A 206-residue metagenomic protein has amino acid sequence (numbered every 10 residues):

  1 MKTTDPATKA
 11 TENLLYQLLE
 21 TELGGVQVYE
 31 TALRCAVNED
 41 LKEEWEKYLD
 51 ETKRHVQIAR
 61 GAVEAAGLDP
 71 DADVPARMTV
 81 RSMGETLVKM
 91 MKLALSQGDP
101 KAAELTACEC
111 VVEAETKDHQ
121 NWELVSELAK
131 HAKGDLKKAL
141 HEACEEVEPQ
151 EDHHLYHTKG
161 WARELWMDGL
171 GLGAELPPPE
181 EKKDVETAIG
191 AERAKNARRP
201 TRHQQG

Functional and structural regions predicted by a protein language model:
K2-E12, V37-E39, A66-D71, P100-C108: Short, charged, low-complexity loops and linkers
D5-K9, A72-G98, A102, G173-A197: Alpha-helical membrane-targeting segments
T11-R34, T79-D135, A143-E145: Acidic/histidine-rich alpha-helical segments that form the ligand environment of transition-metal centers
T21-G24, K47, E51-R54, K117 (+2 more regions): A non-catalytic, amphipathic alpha-helix used as a structural packing/dimerization or gating element in enzyme scaffolds
E22, V26-D40, V56, R60-V63: Short amphipathic alpha-helical segments enriched in hydrophobics
D40-M90, T158-W161: Conserved alpha-helical segments that form or flank metal/cofactor-binding pockets of metalloenzymes
G61, A65, V88-M91, P149-D152 (+4 more regions): Small-residue-biased structural context
A107-P200: Preference for long, well-ordered alpha-helical segments
